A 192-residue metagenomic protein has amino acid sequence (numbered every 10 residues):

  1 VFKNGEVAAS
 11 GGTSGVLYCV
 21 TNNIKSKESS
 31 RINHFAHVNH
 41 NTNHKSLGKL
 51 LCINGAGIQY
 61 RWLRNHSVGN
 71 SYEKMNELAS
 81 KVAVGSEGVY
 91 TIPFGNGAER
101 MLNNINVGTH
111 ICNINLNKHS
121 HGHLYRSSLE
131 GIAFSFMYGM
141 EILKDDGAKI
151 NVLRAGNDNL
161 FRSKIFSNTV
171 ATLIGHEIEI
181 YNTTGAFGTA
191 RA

Functional and structural regions predicted by a protein language model:
V1-R154, D158-A192: Active-site core segments that coordinate phosphate-bearing ligands/cofactors across diverse enzyme families
